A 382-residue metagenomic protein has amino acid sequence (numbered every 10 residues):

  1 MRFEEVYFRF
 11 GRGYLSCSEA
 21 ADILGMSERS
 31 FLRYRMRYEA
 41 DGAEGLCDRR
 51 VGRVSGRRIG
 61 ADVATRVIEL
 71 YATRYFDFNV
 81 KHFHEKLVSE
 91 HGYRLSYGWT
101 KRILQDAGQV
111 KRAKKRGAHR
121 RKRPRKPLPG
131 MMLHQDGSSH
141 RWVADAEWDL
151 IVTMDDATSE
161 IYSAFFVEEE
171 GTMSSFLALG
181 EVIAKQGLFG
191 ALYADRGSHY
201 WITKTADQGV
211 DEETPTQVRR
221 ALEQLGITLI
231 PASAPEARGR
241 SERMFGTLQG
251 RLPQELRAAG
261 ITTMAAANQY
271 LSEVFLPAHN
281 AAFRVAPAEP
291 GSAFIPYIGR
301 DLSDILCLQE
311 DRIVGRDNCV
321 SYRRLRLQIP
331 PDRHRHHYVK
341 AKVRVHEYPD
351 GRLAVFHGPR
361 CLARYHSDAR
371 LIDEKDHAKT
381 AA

Functional and structural regions predicted by a protein language model:
M1-L15, A64-R74: Short, amphipathic alpha-helical "recognition" segments used to contact nucleic acids or chromatin
C17-L24, F83, L87: Short alpha-helical "recognition helix" segments of helix-turn-helix
R29-L32, G98: Key DNA-contact positions within bacterial/archaeal DNA-binding proteins
G42-Q135, H140-R141, G209, E213 (+1 more regions): Basic, flexible linker segments flanking DNA-binding modules in nucleic acid-interacting mobile-element proteins
T73, Y93-R94, Q105-I161, E168-E181 (+3 more regions): Mobile-element integrase/transposase regions, centering on the N-terminal DNA-binding/Zn-coordinating module
L179, I183-D211, A232-P235: Acidic/histidine-rich, metal-coordinating catalytic segments
D211, Q217-E289, A293-I305, R344: Charged alpha-helix within mobile-element recombinases
E273-A382: C-terminal, beta-rich DNA-binding module of retroviral/retroelements integrases
